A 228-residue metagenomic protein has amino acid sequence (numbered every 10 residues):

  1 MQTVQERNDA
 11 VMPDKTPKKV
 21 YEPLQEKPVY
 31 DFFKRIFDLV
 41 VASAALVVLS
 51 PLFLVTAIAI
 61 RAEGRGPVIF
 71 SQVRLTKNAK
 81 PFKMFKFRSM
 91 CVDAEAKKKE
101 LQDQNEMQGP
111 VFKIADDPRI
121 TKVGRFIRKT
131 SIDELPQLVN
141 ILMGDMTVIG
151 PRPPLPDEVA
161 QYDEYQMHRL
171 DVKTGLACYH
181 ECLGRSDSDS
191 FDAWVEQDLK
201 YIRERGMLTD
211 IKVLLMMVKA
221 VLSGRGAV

Functional and structural regions predicted by a protein language model:
M1-K19, L135-V228: Hydrophobic structural segments characteristic of membrane proteins
E6-P13, F70-P118, A177-E196: Short, glycine-rich, amphipathic interfacial segments at transmembrane boundaries or analogous
P17-F32, A115, R119, P154: Juxtamembrane loop-helix boundary motifs flanking transmembrane segments in multi-pass membrane proteins
P23-A96, M207-V228: A hydrophobic, helix-centered structural microdomain
I36, E134-L135: Alpha-helical packing segments of well-folded alpha/beta enzyme cores
